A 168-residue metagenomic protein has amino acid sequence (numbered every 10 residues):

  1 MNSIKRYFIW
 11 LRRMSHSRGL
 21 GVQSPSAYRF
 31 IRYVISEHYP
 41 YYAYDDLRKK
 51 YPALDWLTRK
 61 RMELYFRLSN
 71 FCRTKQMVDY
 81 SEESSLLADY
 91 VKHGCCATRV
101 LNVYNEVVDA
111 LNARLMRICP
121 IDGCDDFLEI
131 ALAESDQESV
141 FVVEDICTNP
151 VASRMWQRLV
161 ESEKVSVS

Functional and structural regions predicted by a protein language model:
M1-R117, I121-Q137, C147-S168: A short alpha-helical cap/connector motif
F141-V143: SF2 helicase catalytic motif II
